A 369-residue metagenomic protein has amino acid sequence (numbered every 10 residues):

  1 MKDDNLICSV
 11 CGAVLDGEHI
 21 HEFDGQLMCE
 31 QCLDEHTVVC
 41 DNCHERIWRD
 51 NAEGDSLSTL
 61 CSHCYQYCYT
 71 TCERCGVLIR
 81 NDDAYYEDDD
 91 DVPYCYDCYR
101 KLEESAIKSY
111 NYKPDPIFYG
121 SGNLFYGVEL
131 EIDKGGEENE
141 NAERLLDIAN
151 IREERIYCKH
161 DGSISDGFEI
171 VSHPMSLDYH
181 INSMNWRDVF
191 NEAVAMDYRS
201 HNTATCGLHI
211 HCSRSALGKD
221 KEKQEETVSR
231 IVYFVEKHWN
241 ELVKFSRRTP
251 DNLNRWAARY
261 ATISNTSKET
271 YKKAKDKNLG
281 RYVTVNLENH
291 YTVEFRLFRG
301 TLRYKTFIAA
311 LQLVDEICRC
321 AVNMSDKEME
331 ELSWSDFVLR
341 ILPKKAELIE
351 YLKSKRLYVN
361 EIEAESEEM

Functional and structural regions predicted by a protein language model:
C8-C11, C29, C40-C43, C61 (+2 more regions): Short cysteine-rich clusters marking metal-coordination/redox-active sites
D16, M28-C32, W48-R49, S58-Y69 (+2 more regions): Zinc-coordinating Cys/His ligand positions in small cysteine/histidine-rich zinc-finger domains
E18-H21, V39, D50-E53, T71 (+2 more regions): Short Cys/His-rich "knuckle" micro-motifs
P93-D197: Terminal catalytic/cofactor-binding subdomain
G127, E225-T301: Aromatic/basic-lined ligand-recognition segments that form π-stacking hydrophobic pockets flanked by Lys/Arg to engage
S165-E169, H201-L217, T292-R296: Histidine-centered divalent-metal-coordination microenvironment in nucleic-acid enzymes
Y179-F190, A216-S246, R303-C318, Y351-E365 (+1 more regions): Helical (often loop-to-helix) elements that flank the catalytic cores of nucleotide-handling enzymes
H201, N240-N254, R319-E350: Flexible helix-coil linker/hinge segments at domain or subdomain boundaries
